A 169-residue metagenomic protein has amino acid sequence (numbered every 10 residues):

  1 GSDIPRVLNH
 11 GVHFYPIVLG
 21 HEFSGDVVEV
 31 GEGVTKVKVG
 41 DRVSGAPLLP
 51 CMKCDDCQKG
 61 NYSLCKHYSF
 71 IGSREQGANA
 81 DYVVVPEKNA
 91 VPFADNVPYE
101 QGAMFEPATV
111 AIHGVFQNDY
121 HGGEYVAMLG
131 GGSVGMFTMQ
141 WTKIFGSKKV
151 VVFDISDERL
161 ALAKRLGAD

Functional and structural regions predicted by a protein language model:
G1, V34-V37, A46-V91, D95: Cysteine-cluster motifs in flexible loop/terminal segments that predominantly coordinate metals
S2-V7: Cytochrome P450 core scaffold surrounding the K-helix E-X-X-R motif and the conserved "meander" helix-loop region
L8-D55, A94-N96: Glycine-rich beta-strand-centered segment in the early N-terminal region that forms part of a ligand/cofactor-binding
L19, V85, F105-E106: Conserved SAM-binding loop and adjacent beta-strand
S24, V28, Y62, E87 (+3 more regions): Predominant activation on well-ordered alpha-helical scaffold segments within soluble catalytic domains
K38-V39, P86, G122, G146: Residue-level preference for short coil/turn positions at secondary-structure junctions
V97-D169: Mid-domain Rossmann-like dinucleotide-binding core that forms the NAD(H)/NADP(H) cofactor-binding site
